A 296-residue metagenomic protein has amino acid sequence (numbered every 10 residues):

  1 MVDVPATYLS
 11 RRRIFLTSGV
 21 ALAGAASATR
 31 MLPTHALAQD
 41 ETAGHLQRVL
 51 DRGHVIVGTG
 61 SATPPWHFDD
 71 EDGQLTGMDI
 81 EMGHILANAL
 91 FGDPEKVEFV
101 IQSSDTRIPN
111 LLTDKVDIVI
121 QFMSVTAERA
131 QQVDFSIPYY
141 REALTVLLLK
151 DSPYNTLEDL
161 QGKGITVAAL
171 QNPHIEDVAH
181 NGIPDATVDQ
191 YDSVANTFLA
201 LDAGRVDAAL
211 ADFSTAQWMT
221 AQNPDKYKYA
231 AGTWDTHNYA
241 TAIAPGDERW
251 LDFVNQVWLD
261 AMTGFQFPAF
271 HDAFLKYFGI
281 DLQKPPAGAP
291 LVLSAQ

Functional and structural regions predicted by a protein language model:
M1-R13, S18-A25, T29-R30, T34-A36: N-terminal secretory signal peptides
D40, E81, N88-A89, E158 (+2 more regions): Extended ligand-binding regions for polar small-molecule ligands
T42, V97-P109, Y154-N155, D189-L199 (+2 more regions): Short helix-initiation/N-cap motifs at beta->coil->alpha
T42-V119: Extracytoplasmic small-molecule ligand-binding "clamshell" domains of the periplasmic binding protein/Venus flytrap
S61, Y140-D151, F213, Q217-W258 (+1 more regions): Periplasmic-binding protein-like
H84, N88, K96-D159: Acidic, polar ligand-binding/catalytic clefts
T106, F122-Q132, V178-N181, D202-T236: A ligand-binding cleft/hinge motif common to bilobed small-molecule-binding domains
H174-D189, Y229, W258-Q296: Ligand-binding clefts/hinges and TM-proximal coupling segments of bilobed small-molecule sensing domains
